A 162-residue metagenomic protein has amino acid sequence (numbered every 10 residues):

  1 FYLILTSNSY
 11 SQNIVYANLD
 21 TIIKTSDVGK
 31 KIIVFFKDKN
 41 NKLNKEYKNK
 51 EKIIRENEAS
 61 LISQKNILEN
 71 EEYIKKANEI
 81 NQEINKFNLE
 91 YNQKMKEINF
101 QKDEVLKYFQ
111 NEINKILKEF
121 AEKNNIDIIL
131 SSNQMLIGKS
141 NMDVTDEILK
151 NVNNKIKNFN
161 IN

Functional and structural regions predicted by a protein language model:
F1-N8: Bacterial N-terminal signal peptides
S11-N162: Amphipathic, charged alpha-helical segments and their helix-to-coil junctions in extracytoplasmic/peripheral assemblies
